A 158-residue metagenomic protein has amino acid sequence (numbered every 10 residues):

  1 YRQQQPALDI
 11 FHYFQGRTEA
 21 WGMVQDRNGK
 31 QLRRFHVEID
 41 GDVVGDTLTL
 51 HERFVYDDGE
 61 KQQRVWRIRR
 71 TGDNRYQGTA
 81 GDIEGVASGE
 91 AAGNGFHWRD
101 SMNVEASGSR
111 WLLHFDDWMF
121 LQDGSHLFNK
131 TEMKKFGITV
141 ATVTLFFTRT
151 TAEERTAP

Functional and structural regions predicted by a protein language model:
Y1-Q3, G81-E84, L113: A short, amphipathic edge element
R2-R17: N-terminal helix-cap/turn-to-beta initiation motif at the start of protein domains
F11, Q31-L32, H36, L48 (+3 more regions): Low-complexity, acidic/polar, glycine-enriched regions of mature
F14-M23, N129: A short, Trp-centered hydrophobic/proline-enriched beta-strand micro-motif
W21, Q25-A106: Central antiparallel beta-sheet cores of small beta-barrel/beta-sandwich binding domains
Q31-V37, R110-F115, T139-V143: Amphipathic hydrophobic-ligand
S88, G95-S107, W111-W118, S125-K130: Surface-exposed interaction patches
D116, F120-P158: Glycine-rich, aromatic-bearing surface loops/beta-hairpins
